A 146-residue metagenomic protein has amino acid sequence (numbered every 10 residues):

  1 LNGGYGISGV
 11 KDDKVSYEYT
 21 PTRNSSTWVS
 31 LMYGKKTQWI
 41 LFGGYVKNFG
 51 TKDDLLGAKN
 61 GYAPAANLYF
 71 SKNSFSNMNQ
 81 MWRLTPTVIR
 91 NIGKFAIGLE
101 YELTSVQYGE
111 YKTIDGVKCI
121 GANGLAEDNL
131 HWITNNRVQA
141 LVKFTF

Functional and structural regions predicted by a protein language model:
L1-M78, W82: Detector for outer-membrane/organellar transmembrane beta-barrel domains, recognizing the amphipathic beta-strand
T27-Y33, P86-R90, L99-Y101, A140-F144: Residues on the lipid-exposed face of transmembrane beta-strands in outer-membrane beta-barrel proteins
T37-L41, K94-L99: Repeated loop/turn-to-beta-strand initiation elements of outer-membrane beta-barrel proteins
G43-F49, I92-K94, L103-Q107, F144-F146: Transmembrane beta-strands of outer-membrane beta-barrel pores
T51-G57, G109-V117: Outer-membrane beta-barrel and related beta-rich outer-membrane complex signature in Gram-negative bacteria
K112, D128-H131: Short acidic-glycine motifs
K118-N129: Low-complexity, intrinsically disordered Gly/Pro/Thr-rich segments
W132-F146: Outer-membrane beta-barrel "beta-signal"
